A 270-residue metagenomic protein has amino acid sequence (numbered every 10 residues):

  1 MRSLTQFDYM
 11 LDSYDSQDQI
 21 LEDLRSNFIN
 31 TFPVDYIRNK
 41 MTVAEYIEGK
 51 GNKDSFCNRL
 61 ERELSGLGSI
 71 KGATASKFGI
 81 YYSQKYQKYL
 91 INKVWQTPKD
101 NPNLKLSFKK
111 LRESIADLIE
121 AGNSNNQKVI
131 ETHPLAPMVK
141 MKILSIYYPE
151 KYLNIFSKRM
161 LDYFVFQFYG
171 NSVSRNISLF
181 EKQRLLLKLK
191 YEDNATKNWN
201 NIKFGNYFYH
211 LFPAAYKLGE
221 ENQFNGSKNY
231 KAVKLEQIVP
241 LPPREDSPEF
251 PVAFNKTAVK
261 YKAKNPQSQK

Functional and structural regions predicted by a protein language model:
M1-L135, E150-L241, P248-Q269: An N-terminal alpha-helical hairpin/helix-loop-helix interaction module that forms a charged, gly/pro-flexible surface
K140-I146: Short hydrophobic alpha-helical segments that form membrane-spanning helices or hydrophobic packing faces of helical
